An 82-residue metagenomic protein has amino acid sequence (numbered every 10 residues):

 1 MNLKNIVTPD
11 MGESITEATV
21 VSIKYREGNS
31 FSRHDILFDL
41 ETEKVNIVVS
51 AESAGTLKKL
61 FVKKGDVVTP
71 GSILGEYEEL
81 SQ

Functional and structural regions predicted by a protein language model:
M1-D39, E52-A54, F61: Acidic, low-complexity mobile loops and tails
G12, N46-I47, G65: A short, glycine- and basic residue-enriched loop/turn that sits immediately adjacent to a domain's principal
S32-V48, T69-Q82: Short hydrophobic beta/alpha edge segments that flank linear recognition/processing sites
G55, K59-L74: PDZ-domain C-terminal substructure recognizer with occasional recognition of PDZ-binding tails
